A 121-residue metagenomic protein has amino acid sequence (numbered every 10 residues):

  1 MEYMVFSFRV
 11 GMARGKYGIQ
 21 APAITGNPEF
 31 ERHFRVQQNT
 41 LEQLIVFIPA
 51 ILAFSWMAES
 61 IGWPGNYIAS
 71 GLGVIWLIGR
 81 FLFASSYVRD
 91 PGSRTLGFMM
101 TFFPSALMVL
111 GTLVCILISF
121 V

Functional and structural regions predicted by a protein language model:
M1-G15, L72, L77-S86: Transmembrane alpha-helical segments that form the membrane-embedded catalytic/substrate-channel core of multi-pass
F8-R35: Cytosolic, membrane-interface loops and tails of multi-pass inner-membrane proteins
G26, F30, F34-Q37, A58-I68 (+1 more regions): Membrane-interfacial loop-to-transmembrane-helix junctions in polytopic alpha-helical membrane proteins
Q38-F54: Core segments of transmembrane alpha-helices that mediate helix-helix packing or line hydrophobic substrate/ligand
L41, N66-A69, T101-S105: Alpha-helical transmembrane segments of integral membrane proteins, emphasizing hydrophobic/aromatic residues
I51-I78: Short alpha-helical packing/oligomerization segments
L82-L107: Interfacial loop-to-transmembrane junctions
L110-V121: Juxtamembrane boundary at the C-terminal end of a transmembrane helix
